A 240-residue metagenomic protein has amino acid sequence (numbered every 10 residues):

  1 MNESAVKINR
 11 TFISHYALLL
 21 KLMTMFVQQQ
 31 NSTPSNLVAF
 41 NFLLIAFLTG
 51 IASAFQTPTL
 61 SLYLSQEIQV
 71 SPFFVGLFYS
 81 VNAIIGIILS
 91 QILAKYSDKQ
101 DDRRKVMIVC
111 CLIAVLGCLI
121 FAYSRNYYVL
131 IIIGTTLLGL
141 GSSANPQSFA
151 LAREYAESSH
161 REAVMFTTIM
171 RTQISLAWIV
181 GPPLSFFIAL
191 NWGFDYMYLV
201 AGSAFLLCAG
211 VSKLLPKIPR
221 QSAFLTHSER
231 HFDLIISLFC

Functional and structural regions predicted by a protein language model:
Q29-A83: Helix-loop boundary and gating motifs at the non-cytosolic
F47, Y128-N145: Hydrophobic core of transmembrane alpha-helices in multi-pass small-molecule transporters, especially MFS/SLC-type
L77-K95: Central cavity-lining transmembrane alpha-helices of secondary-active solute carriers, predominantly the Major
L89-D102, A189: Helix-to-loop junctions at the C-terminal end of transmembrane segments in multipass secondary transporters
K105-L119: Structural signature of the two symmetry-related core transmembrane helices
G139-T172: Cytoplasmic helix-loop-helix junction between adjacent transmembrane helices in 12-TM secondary transporters
V180-F194: Transmembrane alpha-helix termini and helix-breaking/packing motifs in multi-pass membrane transporters
M197-K213: Symmetry-related core transmembrane helices of the 12-TM Major Facilitator Superfamily/SLC fold
